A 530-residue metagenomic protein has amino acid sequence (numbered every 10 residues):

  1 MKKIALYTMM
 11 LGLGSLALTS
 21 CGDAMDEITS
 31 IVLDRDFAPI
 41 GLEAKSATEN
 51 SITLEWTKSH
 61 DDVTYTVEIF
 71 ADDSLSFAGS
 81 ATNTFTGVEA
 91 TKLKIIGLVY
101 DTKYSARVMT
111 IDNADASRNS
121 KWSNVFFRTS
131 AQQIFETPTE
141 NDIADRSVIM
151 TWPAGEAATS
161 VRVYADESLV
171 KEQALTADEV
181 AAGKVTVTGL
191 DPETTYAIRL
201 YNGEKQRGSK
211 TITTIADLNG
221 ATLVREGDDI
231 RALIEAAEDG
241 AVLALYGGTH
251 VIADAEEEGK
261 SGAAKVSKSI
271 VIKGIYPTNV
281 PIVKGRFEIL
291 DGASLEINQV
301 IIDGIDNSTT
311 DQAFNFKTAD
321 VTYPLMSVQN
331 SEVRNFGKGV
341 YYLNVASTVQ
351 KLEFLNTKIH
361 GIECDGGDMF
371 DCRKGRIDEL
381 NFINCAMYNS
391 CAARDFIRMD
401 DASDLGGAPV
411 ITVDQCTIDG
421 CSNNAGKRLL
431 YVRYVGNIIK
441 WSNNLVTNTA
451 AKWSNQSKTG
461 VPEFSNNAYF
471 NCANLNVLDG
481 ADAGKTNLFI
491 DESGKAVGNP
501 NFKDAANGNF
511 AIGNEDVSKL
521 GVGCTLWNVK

Functional and structural regions predicted by a protein language model:
G22-D61, Y100, D115-E156, P192 (+1 more regions): Pro/Thr/Ser/Gly-rich low-complexity, intrinsically disordered linker/stalk tracts
T66-D101, N113-A114, R162-D191: Recognizes extended acidic, P/S/T-rich segments that occur within or adjacent to Ig-like beta-sandwich modules
I95-S117, V187-G208: Beta-strand-rich modules
A216-D254, E515-G523: Acidic Gly/Asp/Thr-rich repetitive segments characteristic of extracellular carbohydrate-active and adhesion proteins
D239-V242, A253-G285, L290-V300, A496 (+1 more regions): Beta-solenoid repeat scaffold
D254-A255, I282-F287, I305-F314, N335-V345 (+7 more regions): Short glycine/acidic-rich loop motifs that flank beta-strands on beta-rich extracellular proteins
S294-G304, Y323-N335, V349-C364, R376-A392 (+5 more regions): Right-handed parallel beta-helix
Q456-K530: Acidic, glycine- and Ser/Thr-rich low-complexity intrinsically disordered tracts in extracellular/secreted proteins
